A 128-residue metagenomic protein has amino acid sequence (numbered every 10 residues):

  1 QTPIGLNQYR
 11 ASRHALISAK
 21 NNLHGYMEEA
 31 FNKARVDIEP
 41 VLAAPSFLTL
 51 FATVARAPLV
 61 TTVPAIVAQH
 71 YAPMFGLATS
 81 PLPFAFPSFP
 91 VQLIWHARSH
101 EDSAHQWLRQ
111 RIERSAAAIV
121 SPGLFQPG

Functional and structural regions predicted by a protein language model:
Q1-L6, R10-A34, A65, E101-H105 (+3 more regions): Secondary-structure junction motif
T2, N7, L42, V60-T61 (+1 more regions): Residues that recognize and position ribonucleotide moieties
N7-R10, L82-P90: Short Pro/Gly-enriched coil loops immediately N-terminal to beta-strands
S18, P81-P83, A97: Residues at the C-termini of beta-strands that transition into short coil/loop
S18-A78: Hydrophobic hinge/microswitch elements
A44, F125-P127: Central regulatory/effector-binding core of bacterial HTH transcription factors
V91-E101: A bilobed periplasmic-binding-protein/Venus flytrap-type ligand-binding module shared by bacterial periplasmic
